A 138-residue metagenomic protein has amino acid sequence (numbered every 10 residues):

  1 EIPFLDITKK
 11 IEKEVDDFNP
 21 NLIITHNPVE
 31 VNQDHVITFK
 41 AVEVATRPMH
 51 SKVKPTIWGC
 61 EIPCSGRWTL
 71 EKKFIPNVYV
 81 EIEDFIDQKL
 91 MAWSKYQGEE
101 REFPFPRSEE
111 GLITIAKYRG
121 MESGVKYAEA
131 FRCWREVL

Functional and structural regions predicted by a protein language model:
E1-L138: Metal-dependent de-N-acetylase/amidase catalytic core
